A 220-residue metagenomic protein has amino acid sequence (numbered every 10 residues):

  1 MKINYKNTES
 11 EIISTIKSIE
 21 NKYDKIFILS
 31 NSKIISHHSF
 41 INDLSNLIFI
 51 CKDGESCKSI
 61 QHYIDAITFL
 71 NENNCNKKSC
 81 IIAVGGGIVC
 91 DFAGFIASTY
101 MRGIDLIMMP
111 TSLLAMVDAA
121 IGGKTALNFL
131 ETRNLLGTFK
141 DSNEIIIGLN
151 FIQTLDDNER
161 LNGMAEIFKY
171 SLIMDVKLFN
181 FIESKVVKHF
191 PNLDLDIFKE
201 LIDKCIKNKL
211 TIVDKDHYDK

Functional and structural regions predicted by a protein language model:
M1-C80, K169: ATP/NTP phosphate-donor binding region
E20-Y23, S45-N46, K177, F181-E200: Short, glycine- and charge-enriched coil/turn segments that flank and shape catalytic ligand pockets
F27, C80-I81, L106, E144: Hydrophobic "anchor" residues on beta-strands that sit immediately upstream of conserved functional sites
G87: Acidic-aromatic/histidine active-site loop/patch
C90: Catalytic nucleophile loop
F95, M101-V187: A glycine/threonine-rich phosphate-anchoring loop and its flanking beta-alpha core in nucleotide/phosphate-binding
K188-K220: Active-site segments that bind and position negatively charged phosphate/pyrophosphate groups
